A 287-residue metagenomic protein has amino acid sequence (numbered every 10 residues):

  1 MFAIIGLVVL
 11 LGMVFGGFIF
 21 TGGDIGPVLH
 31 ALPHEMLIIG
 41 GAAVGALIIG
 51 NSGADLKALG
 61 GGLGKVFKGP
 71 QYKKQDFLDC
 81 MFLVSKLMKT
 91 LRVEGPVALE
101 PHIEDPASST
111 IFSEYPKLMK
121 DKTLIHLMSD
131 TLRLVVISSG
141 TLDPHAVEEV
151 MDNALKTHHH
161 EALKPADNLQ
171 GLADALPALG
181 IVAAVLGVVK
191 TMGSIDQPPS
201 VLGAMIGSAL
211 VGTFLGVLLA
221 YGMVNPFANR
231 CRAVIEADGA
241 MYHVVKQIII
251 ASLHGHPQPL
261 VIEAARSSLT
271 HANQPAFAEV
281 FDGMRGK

Functional and structural regions predicted by a protein language model:
M1-I5: N-terminal membrane topogenic signal
V8, G12-P27, V150, A154-R232: Helix-termination/interfacial motifs at the ends of transmembrane alpha-helices
I19-L163, A237-K287: Large intracellular
